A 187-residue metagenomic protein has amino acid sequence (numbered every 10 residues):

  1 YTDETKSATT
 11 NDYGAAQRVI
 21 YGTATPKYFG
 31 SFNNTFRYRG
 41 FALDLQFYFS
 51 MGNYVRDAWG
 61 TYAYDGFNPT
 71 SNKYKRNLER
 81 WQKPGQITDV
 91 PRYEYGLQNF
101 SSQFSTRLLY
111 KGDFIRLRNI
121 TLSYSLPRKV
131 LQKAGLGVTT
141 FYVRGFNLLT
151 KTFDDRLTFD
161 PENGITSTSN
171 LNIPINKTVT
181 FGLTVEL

Functional and structural regions predicted by a protein language model:
Y1-N11, Y64-R76, F159-S169: Surface-exposed loop/turn segments flanking beta-strands in extracellular/periplasmic regions
Y1-Q46, D89-L131: Outer-membrane beta-barrel transmembrane strand signature
G22-A24, F67, Y110-G112, N170-I175: Replace "Gram-negative outer membrane beta-barrel proteins" with "bacterial and organellar outer membrane beta-barrel
R37, Y48-S50, R144-L148, E186: Outer-membrane beta-barrel pore domains and translocons
Y38-F41, L136-V138, N176-T178: Strand-connecting loop/turn motifs
L45, F141-V143, L183: Membrane-embedded beta-strand positions of outer-membrane beta-barrel proteins
S50-T140, G145, T158: Extracytoplasmic gating/loop element in the C-terminal half of outer-membrane beta-barrel translocons and assembly
K73, L78-G85, F100-S102, T150-L187: C-terminal beta-signal and terminal closure region of outer-membrane beta-barrel proteins
